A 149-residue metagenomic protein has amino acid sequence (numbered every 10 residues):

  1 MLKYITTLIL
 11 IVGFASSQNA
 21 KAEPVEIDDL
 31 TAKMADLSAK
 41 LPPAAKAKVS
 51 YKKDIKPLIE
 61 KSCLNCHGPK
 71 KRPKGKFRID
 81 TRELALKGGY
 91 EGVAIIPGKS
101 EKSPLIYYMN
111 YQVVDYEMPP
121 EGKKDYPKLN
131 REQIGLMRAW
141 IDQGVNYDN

Functional and structural regions predicted by a protein language model:
M1-Y4: Positively charged n-region of N-terminal signal peptides that target proteins for export
T6-A15: Bacterial N-terminal signal peptides
N19-N149: Aromatic- and Gly/Pro-enriched helix-to-coil junctions and flexible linker segments
